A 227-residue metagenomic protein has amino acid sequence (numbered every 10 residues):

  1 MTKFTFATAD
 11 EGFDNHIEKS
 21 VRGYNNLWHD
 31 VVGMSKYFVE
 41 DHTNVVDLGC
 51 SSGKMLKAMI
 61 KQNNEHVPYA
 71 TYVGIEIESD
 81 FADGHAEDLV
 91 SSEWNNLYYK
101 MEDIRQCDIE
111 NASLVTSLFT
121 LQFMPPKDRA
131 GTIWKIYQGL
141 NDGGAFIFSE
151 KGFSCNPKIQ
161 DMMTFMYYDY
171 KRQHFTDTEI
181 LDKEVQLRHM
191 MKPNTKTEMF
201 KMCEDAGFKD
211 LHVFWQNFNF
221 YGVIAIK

Functional and structural regions predicted by a protein language model:
T2-K3, A7-L27: Class I SAM-dependent methyltransferase Rossmann-like catalytic core, especially the SAM/SAH-binding loop
G23-D41: Conserved alpha-helix/loop element of class I SAM-dependent methyltransferases that forms part of the SAM/SAH-binding
V46, S51-R105: Class I SAM-dependent methyltransferase SAM/SAH-binding core
T116: A conserved beta-strand element that flanks and buttresses the S-adenosyl-L-methionine
A130-D142: A short glycine-rich, Lys/Arg-flanked "PGG" loop and its adjoining helix->strand segment in the class I
G143-K151: Conserved beta-strand signature within the Rossmann-like core of class I S-adenosyl-L-methionine
K151-E204: C-terminal alpha-helical "lid/dimerization" subdomain adjacent to the S-adenosyl-L-methionine
K209-K227: Core SAM-dependent methyltransferase catalytic element
